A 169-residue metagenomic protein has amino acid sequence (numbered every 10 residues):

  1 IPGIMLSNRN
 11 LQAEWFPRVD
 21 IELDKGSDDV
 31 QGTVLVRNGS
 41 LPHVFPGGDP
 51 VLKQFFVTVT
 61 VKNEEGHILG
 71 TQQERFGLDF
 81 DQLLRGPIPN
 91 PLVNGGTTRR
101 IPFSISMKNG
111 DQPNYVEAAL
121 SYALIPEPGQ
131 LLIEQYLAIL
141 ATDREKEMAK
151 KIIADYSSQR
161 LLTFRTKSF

Functional and structural regions predicted by a protein language model:
I1-N109, A119-L120, P126-F169: Primarily the internal scaffold of c-type cytochrome electron-transfer domains, especially repeated/multiheme c-type
Q112-V116: Exposed beta-strand face motif in extracellular beta-rich ectodomains
